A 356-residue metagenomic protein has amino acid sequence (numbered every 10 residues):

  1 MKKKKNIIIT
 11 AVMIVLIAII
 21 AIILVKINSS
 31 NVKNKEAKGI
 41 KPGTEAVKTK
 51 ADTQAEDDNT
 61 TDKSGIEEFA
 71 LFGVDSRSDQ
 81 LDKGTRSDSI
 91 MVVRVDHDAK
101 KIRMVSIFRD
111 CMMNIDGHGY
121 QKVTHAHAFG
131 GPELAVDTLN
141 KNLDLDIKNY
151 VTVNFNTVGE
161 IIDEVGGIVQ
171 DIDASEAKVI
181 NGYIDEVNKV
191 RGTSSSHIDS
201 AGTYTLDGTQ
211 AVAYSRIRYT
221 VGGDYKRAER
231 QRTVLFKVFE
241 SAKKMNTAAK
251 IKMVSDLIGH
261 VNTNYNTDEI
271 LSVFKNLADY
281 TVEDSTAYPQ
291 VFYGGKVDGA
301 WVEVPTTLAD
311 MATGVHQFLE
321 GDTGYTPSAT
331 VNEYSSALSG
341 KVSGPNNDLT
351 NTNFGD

Functional and structural regions predicted by a protein language model:
K2-A99, K275, T306: Entry/capping segment at the start of metal-dependent catalytic domains with acidic active-site entry clusters
E45-D57, I66-E67, Q80, I115 (+1 more regions): C-terminal solvent-exposed extensions
S64-E67, T85-I90, A99-I107, H118 (+8 more regions): Extracytoplasmic
G65, D163-A249: Flexible, polar/acidic helix-loop-strand segments at domain edges
F72, S78, D110, D137-D146 (+8 more regions): Structured segments of extracytoplasmic/periplasmic soluble domains in secreted or envelope-associated proteins
S78-L81, Q121-F129, D144-N149, A201 (+4 more regions): Second-shell loop/turn segments in exported
S89, Y120, P132-N140, F155-G159 (+9 more regions): Extracytoplasmic/secreted envelope proteins and their assembly/folding machinery, especially bacterial periplasmic
A128-T193, N264-N266: Amphipathic, coiled-coil-like alpha-helical scaffolding segments used for oligomerization/assembly
